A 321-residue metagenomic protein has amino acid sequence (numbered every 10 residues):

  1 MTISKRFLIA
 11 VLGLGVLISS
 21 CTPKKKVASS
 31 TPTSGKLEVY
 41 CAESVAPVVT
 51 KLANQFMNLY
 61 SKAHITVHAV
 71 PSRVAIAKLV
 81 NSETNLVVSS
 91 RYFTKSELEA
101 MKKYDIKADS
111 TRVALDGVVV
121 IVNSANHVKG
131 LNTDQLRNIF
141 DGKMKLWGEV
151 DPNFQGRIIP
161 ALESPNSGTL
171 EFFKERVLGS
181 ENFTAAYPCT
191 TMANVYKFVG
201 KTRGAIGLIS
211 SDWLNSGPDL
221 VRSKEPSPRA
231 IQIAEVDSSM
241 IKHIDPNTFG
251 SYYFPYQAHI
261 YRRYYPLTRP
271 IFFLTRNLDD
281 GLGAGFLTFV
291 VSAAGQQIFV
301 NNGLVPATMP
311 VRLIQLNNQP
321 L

Functional and structural regions predicted by a protein language model:
M1-I9: Bacterial N-terminal signal peptides that target proteins for export
I9-S19: Bacterial N-terminal signal peptides
C21-R73, A77-V80, V113-A114, V122-L321: Exported/periplasmic ABC-transporter solute-binding proteins
S72-Y104, L214-P218: Pocket-flanking alpha-helical
D105-D109: Periplasmic N-terminal soluble interaction domains immediately after the signal peptide in Gram-negative
